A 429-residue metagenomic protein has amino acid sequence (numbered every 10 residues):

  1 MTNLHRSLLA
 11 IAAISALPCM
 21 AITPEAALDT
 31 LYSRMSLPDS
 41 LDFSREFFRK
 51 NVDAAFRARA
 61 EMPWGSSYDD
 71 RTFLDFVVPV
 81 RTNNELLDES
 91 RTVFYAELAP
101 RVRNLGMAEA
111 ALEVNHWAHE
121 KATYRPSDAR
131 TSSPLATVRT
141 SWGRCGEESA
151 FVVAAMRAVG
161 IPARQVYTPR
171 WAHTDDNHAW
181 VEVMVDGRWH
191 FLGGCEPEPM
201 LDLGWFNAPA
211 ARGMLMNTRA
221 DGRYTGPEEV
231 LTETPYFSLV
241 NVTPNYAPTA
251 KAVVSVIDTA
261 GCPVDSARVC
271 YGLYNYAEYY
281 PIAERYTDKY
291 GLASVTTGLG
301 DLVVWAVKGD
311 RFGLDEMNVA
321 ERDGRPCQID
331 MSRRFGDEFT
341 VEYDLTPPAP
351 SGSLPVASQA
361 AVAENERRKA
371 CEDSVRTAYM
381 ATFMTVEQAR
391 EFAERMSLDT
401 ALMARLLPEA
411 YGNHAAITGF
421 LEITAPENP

Functional and structural regions predicted by a protein language model:
M1-I22: Bacterial Sec-dependent N-terminal signal peptides
L8, N177, P248-A250: Residues at beta-strand starts and edge strands
A10-A12, W171, L302: Amphipathic, positively biased hydrophobic alpha-helical segments used for protein targeting and membrane insertion
A12-S15, Y68-D69, S133: General structural signal for secondary-structure boundaries
C19-A111, A158, V185, W189 (+1 more regions): N-terminal accessory/pre-domain segments preceding catalytic cores
L86-D88, A118-S127: A structural motif
P100-G106, A110-H116, R125-L135, T140-T232: Hydrophobic/aromatic-rich core segments of domains that either
